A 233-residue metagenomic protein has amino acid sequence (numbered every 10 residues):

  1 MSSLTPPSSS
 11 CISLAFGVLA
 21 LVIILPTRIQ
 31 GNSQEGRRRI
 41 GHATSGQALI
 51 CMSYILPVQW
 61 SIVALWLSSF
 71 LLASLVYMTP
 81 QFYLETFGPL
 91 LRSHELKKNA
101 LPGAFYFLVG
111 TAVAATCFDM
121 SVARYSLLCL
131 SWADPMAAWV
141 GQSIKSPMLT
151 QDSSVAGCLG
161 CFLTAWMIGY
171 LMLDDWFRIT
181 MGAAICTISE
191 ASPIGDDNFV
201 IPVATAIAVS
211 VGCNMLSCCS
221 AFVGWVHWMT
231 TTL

Functional and structural regions predicted by a protein language model:
S2-S13, V22-A64, S74-L233: Interhelical loop and helix-boundary elements at the membrane-water interface of polytopic inner-membrane proteins
G17-L19: Short, compositionally biased "basic patch" segments
S69-F70: Glycine-rich nucleotide/cofactor/substrate-binding loop typically near the N-terminus or early in the first domain
